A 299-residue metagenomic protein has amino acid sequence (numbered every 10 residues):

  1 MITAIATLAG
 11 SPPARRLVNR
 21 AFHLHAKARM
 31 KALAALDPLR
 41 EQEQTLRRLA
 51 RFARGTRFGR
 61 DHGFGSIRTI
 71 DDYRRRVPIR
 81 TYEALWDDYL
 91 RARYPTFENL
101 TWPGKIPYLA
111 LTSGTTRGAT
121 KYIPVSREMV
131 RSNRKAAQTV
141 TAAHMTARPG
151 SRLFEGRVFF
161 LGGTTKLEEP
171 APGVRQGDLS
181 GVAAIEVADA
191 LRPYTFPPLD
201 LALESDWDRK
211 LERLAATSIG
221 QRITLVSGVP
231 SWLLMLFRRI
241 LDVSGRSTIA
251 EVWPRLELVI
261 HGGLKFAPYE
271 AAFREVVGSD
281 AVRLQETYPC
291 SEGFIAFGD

Functional and structural regions predicted by a protein language model:
M1-L111, R117-L258, A267-A271: Nucleotide 5′-phosphate-binding alpha/beta core
L241-D299: Gly/Ser/Thr-rich phosphate-binding loop
